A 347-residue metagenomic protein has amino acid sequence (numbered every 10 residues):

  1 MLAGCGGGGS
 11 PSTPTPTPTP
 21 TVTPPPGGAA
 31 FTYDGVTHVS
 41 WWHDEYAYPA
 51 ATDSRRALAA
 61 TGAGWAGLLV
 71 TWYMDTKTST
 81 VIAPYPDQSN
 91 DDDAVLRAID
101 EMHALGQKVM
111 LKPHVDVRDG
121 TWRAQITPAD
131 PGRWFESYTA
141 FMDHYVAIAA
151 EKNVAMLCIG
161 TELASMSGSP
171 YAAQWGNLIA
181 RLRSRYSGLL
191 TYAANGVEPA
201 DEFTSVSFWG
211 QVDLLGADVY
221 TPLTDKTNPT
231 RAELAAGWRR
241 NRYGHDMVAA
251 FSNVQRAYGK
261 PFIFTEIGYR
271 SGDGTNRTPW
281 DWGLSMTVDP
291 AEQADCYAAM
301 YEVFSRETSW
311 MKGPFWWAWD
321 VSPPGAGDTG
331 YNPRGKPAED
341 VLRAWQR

Functional and structural regions predicted by a protein language model:
L2-G4: C-terminal motif of bacterial Sec signal peptides marking the signal peptidase cleavage site
G6-G9: Bacterial signal peptide processing site
P24-L58: Boundary/entry segment of secreted carbohydrate-active catalytic domains
P25, Y46, P279-S285, P290-A299 (+1 more regions): Aromatic-rich peripheral "rim/lid" segments of glycoside hydrolase catalytic domains that contact and position glycan
D44-A60, F135-I148, E198-F208, A294-F304: Short, acidic/polar
T61-V81, D92-S167, G274-N276, W317-S322: Substrate-binding cleft and catalytic face of glycoside hydrolase catalytic domains, especially the flexible beta-alpha
K108-G120, M156-G168, W175-F203, Q255 (+2 more regions): Aromatic-lined carbohydrate-recognition surfaces of secreted/lumenal glycan-active proteins
M142-T161, A194-G196, A200-N241, K260-P261 (+3 more regions): Aromatic- and acid-rich polysaccharide-binding/catalytic face of secreted or lumenal carbohydrate-active enzymes
